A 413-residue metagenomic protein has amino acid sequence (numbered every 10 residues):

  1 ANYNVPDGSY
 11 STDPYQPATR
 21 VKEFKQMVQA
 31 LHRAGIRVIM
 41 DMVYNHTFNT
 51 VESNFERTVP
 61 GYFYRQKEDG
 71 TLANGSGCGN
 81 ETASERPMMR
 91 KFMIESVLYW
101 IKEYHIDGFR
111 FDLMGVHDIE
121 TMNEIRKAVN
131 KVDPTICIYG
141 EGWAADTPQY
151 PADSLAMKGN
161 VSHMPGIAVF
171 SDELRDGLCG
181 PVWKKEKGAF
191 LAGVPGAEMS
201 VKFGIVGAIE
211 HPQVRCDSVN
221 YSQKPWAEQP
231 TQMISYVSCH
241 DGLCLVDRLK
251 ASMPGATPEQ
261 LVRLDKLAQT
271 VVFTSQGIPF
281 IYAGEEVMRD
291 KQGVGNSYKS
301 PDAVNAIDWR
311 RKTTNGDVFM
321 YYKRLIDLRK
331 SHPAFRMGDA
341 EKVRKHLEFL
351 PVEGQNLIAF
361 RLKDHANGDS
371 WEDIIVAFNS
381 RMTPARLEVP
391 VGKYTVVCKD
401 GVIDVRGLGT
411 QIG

Functional and structural regions predicted by a protein language model:
A1, M42-V51, L113-D118, E141-A145 (+2 more regions): Short, solvent-exposed turn/loop segments enriched in Gly/Ser/Thr/Pro and often Arg
A1-Y104, H117-D133, C137, Q149: Substrate-binding/active-site clefts of carbohydrate-active enzymes
Y3, L31, D41, W100 (+6 more regions): Conserved, mostly hydrophobic/aromatic
T19-Q26, G35-V38, M88, F92-E95 (+6 more regions): Generic recognition of stable, solvent-exposed alpha-helical segments in well-folded globular domains
V28, V97-I101, R126, N130 (+4 more regions): Non-transmembrane alpha-helical segments in soluble domains of secreted/periplasmic/extracellular proteins
S84, R110-L113, Q223, L249-V262 (+2 more regions): Active-site rim elements
R126-K127, T135-M288, Y298, D364-D369 (+1 more regions): Conserved alpha/beta catalytic core and glycan-binding cleft of carbohydrate-active enzymes
L261-V262, F273-I281, E285-G413: Carbohydrate-interacting/catalytic domains
